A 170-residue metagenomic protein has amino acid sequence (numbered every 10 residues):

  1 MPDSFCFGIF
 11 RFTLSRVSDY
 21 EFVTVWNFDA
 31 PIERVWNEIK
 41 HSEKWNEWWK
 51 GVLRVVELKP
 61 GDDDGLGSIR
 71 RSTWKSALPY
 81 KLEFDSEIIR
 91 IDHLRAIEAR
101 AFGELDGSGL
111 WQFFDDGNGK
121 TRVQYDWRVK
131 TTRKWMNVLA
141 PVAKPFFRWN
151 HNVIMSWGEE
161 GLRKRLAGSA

Functional and structural regions predicted by a protein language model:
D3-D62, A170: Hydrophobic ligand-binding cavity/cleft-lining segments
F10-V17, K81-E83, K144-G158: Low-complexity, charge- and small-residue-enriched intrinsically disordered regions
D19-N27, I69, E83, A96 (+2 more regions): Intrinsic-disorder/low-complexity, polar/charged segments enriched in Ser/Thr/Lys/Arg/Asp/Glu/Gln
N27-P31, T73-A77, I89, F114-D116 (+1 more regions): Solvent-exposed residues in well-ordered beta-strands and their adjoining turns, especially edge/terminal strands
W36, W45-W49, W74, W111 (+1 more regions): Signature tryptophan residues that serve as conserved aromatic anchors
E47, V56-S108, S156-A170: Glycine-rich portal/gate segments that line the openings of hydrophobic small-molecule binding cavities
R100-S156: Beta-strand/loop substructures that line and gate deep hydrophobic ligand-binding cavities in soluble
